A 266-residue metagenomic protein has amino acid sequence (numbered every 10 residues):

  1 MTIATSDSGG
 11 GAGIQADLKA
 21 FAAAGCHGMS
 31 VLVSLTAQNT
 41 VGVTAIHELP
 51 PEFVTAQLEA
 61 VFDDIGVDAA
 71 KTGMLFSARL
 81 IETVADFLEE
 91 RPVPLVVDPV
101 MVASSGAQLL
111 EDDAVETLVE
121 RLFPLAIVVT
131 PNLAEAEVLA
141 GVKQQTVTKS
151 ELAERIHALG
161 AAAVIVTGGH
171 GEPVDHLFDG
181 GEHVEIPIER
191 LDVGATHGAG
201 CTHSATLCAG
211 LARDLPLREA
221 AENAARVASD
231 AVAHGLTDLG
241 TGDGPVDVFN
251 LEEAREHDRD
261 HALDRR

Functional and structural regions predicted by a protein language model:
M1-T2, L18-S104, L109, F249-E253: Conserved N-terminal subdomain of the carbohydrate kinase-like
I3-G9, V184-H197: Short pre-catalytic strand/loop immediately N-terminal to key active-site residues, enriched for Gly-Thr
Q15, A20, E137-V138, V193-L217: Short, small-residue alpha-helix embedded
G25-M29, H183-V184, G210-A225: Phosphate-handling active-site elements
E48, E219-R266: Charged C-terminal helix
D112-H183: Conserved phosphate/ATP/ADP-binding segment of small-molecule kinases
K149-H157, I186, P216-A233: Short, well-structured alpha-helical segments that form the helix of a local strand-helix-strand
